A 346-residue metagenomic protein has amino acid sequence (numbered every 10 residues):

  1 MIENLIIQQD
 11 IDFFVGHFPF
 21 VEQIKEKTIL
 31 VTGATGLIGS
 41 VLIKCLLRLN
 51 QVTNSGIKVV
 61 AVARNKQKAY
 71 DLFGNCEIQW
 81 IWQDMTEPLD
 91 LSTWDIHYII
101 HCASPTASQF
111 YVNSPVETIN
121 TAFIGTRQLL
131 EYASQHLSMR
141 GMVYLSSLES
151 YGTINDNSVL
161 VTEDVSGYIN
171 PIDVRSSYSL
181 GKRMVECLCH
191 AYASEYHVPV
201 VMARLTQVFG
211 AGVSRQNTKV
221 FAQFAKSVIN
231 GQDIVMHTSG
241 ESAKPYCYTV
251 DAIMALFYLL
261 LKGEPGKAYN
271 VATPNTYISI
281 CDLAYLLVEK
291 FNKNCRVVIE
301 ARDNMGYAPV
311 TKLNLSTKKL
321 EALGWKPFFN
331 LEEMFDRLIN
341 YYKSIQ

Functional and structural regions predicted by a protein language model:
M1-I29, L89: Non-catalytic terminal and boundary segments that flank Rossmann-like NAD(P)-dependent oxidoreductase
I2, I6, V228-Q346: C-terminal substrate-binding subdomain of Rossmann-fold SDR/epimerase-dehydratase oxidoreductases
T28-R48: N-terminal Rossmann NAD(P)H-binding glycine-rich loop of SDR-like oxidoreductase domains
T32, V62, I99-P105, M142-L148 (+1 more regions): SDR active-site strand-loop-helix element
W82-T121: NAD(P)H-binding glycine-rich loop region in Rossmannoid oxidoreductase-like domains and their noncatalytic homologs
R127-R175: Conserved Rossmann-fold NAD(P)-dependent oxidoreductase catalytic core, especially the SDR/UDP-sugar
I154-D164, C187-K244, T249-L260, Y285-K290: NAD(P)-dependent short-chain dehydrogenase/reductase
S177, G181: Active-site helix of classical SDR
